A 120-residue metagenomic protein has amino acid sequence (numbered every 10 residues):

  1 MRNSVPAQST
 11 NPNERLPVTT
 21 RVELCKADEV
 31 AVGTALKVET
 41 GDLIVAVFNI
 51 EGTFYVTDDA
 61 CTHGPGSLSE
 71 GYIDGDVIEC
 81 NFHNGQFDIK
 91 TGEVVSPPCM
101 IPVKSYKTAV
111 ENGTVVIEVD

Functional and structural regions predicted by a protein language model:
R2-G75, I89, P102-D120: N-terminal pre-ligand scaffold of iron-sulfur
C61, C80-H83: Short cysteine clusters
G75-N81, V95-V103: Short cysteine/histidine-rich metal-coordination sites, predominantly Zn2+-binding motifs
Q86: Short Gly/Pro-enriched loop/turn and capping motifs at secondary-structure junctions
